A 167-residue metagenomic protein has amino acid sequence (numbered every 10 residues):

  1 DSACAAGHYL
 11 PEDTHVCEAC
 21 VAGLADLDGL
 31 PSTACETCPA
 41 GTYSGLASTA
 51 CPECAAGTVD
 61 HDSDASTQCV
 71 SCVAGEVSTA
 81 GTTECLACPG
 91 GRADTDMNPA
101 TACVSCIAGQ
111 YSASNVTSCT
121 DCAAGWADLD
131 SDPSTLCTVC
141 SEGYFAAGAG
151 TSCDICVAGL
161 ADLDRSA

Functional and structural regions predicted by a protein language model:
D1-A167: Disulfide-rich, cysteine-dense extracellular ectodomains and adjacent flexible linkers of secreted and cell-surface
